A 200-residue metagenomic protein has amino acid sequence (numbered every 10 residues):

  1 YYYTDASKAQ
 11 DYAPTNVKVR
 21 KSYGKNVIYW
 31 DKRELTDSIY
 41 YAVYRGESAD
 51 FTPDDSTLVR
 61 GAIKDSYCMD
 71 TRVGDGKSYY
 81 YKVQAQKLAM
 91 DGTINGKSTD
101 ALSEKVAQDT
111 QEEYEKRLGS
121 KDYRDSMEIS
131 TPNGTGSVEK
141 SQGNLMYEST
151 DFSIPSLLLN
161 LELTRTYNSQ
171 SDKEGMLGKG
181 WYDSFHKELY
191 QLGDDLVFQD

Functional and structural regions predicted by a protein language model:
Y2-D37, D75, K87-R117: Pro/Thr/Ser/Gly-rich low-complexity, intrinsically disordered linker/stalk tracts
T4, K32, R45-A49, A85-K87 (+2 more regions): Residue-level signal for short segments within beta-strands and strand-turn junctions of well-structured beta-sheet
R20, I63, V73-G74, I154 (+1 more regions): Hydrophobic beta-strand core residues of beta-sandwich domains
K25-V27, Y67, S78, E162: Intrinsic-disorder/low-complexity, polar/charged segments enriched in Ser/Thr/Lys/Arg/Asp/Glu/Gln
Y40-G76, L88-K97: Recognizes extended acidic, P/S/T-rich segments that occur within or adjacent to Ig-like beta-sandwich modules
Q108-D200: Short secondary-structure "cap/edge" segments that initiate or terminate local elements
